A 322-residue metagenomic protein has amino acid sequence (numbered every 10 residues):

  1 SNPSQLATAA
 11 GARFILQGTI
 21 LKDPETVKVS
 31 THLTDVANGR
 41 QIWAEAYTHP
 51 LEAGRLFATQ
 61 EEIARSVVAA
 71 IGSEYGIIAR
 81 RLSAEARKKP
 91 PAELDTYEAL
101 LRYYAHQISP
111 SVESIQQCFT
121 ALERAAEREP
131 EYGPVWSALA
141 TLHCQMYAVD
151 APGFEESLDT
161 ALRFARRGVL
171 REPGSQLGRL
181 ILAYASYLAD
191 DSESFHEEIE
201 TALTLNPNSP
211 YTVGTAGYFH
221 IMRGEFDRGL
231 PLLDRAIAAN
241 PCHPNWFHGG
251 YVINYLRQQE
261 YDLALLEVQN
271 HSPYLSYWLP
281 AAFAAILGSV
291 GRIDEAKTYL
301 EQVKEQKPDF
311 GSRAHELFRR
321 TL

Functional and structural regions predicted by a protein language model:
S1-Q117, A121: Catalytic-center loop of serine/cysteine hydrolases
Y103-I115, A140, C144-P152, A189-D190 (+3 more regions): Short coil/turn linking the two alpha-helices of tandem helical-hairpin repeats
S114-E131, E156-E172, S194-A202: Amphipathic alpha-helices of TPR/Sel1-like and other helical repeat/solenoid scaffolds
C118, A165, L182, H196-A216 (+1 more regions): Alpha-helical protein-protein interaction modules
L122-G153: Short, charge-rich amphipathic alpha-helical segments embedded in non-transmembrane helical bundles/solenoids
